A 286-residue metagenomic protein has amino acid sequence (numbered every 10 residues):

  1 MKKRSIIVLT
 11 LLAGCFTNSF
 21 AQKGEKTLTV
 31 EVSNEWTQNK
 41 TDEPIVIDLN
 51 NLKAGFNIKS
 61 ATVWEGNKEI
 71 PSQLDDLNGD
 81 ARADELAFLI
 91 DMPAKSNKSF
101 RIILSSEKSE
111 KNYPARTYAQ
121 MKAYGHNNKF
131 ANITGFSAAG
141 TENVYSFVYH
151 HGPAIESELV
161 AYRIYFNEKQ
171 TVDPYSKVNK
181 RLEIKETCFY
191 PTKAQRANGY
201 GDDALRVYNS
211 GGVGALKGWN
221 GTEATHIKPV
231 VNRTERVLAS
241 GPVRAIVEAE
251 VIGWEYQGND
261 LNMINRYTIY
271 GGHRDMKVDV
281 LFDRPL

Functional and structural regions predicted by a protein language model:
M1-T27: Bacterial Sec-dependent N-terminal signal peptides
Q22-G24, D76-A83, F147-Y149, R236-R244 (+1 more regions): Short, ordered beta-strand-loop transition motifs
Q22-N128, A138, E142, H150: Alpha-mannosidase-like glycoside hydrolase catalytic domains involved in N-glycan trimming, generalizing to other
S99-I103, E248, K277-L281: Residues within well-ordered beta-strands of beta-sheet-rich folds
R101, S106-K228: Solvent-exposed N-terminal domain segments of exported/luminal and surface proteins
I133-G140, E250-G258, K277-D279: Gly/Pro-rich turn-and-neighbor structural signature
Q195-G272: Extended, loop-rich substrate-binding clefts of extracytoplasmic carbohydrate-active enzymes
M263, R274-L286: Acidic (Asp/Glu-rich), glycine- and aromatic
